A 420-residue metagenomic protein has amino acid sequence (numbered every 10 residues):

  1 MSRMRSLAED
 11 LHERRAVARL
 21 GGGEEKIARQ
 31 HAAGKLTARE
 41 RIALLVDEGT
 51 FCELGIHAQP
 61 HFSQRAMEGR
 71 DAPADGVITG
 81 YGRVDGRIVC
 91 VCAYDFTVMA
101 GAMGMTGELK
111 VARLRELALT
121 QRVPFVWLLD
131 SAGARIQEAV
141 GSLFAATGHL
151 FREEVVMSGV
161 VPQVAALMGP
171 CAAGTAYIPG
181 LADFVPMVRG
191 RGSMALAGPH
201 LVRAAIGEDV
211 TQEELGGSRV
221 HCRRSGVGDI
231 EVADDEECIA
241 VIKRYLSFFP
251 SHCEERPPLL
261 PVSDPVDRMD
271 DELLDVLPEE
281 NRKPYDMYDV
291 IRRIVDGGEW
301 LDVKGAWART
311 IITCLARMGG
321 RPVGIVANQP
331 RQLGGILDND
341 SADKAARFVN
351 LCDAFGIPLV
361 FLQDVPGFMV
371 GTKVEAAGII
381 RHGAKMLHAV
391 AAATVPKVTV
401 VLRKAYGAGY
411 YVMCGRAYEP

Functional and structural regions predicted by a protein language model:
M1-P420: Ligand-binding clefts of soluble mixed alpha/beta catalytic domains
